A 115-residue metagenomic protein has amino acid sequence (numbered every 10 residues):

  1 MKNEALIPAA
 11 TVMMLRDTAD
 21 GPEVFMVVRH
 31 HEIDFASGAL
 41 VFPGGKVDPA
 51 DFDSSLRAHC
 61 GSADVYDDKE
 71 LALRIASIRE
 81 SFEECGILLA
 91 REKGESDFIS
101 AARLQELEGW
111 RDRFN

Functional and structural regions predicted by a protein language model:
M1-N115: N-terminal leader/linker segments that precede catalytic domains of diphosphate-processing enzymes
